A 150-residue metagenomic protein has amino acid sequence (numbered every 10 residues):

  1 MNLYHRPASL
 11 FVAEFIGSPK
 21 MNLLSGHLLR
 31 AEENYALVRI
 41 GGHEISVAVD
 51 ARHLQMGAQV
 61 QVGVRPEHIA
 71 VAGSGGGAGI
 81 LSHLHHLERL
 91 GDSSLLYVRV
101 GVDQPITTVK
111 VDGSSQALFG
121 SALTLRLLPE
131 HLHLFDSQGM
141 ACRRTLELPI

Functional and structural regions predicted by a protein language model:
M1-H5, A13-I16: Short acidic-hydrophobic catalytic motif
H5-S9, A31: ABC ATPase "signature
P19-I150: Non-catalytic connector elements of ABC transporters
